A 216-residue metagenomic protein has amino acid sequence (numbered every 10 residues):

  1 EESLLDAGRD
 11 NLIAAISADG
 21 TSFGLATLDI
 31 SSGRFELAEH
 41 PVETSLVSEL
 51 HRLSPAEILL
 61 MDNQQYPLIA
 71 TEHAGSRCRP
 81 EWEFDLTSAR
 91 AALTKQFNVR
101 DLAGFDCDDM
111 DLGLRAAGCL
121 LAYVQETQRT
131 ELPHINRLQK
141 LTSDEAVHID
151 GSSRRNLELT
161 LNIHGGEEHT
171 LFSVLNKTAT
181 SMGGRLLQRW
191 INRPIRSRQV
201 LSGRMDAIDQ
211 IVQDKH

Functional and structural regions predicted by a protein language model:
E1-Q213: Charged catalytic and DNA/RNA-contacting regions of genome-maintenance and nucleic-acid-processing enzymes
